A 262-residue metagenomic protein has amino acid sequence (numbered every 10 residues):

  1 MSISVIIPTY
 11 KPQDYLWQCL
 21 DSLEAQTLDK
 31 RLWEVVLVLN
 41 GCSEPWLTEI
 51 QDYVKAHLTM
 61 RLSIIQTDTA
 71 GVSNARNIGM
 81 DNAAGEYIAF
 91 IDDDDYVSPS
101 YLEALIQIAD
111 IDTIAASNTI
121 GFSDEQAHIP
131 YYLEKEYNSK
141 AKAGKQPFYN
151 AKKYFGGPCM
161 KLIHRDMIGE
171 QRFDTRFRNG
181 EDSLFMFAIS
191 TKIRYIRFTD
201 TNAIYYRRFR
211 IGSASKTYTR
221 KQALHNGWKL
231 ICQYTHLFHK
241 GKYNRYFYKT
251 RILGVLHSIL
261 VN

Functional and structural regions predicted by a protein language model:
S2-S4, E34, L184: Cell-envelope/extracellular polymer assembly enzymes that use nucleotide-activated donors
I3-Y15, C19, Q26, V38: A conserved hydrophobic helix/loop-capping motif in glycosyltransferases and polysaccharide synthases
L20-Q66: Acidic donor-binding segment of Leloir-type glycosyltransferases
T27, L184, T191, F198-N262: C-terminal subregions of glycosyltransferases and related glycan-biosynthesis enzymes
T59, S98-M167: Flexible acidic/His/Gly-enriched loops in nucleotide-sugar-dependent glycosyltransferase catalytic domains
Q66-A83: Glycine-rich, basic loop-to-helix element that forms the pyrophosphate-binding segment of sugar-nucleotide handling
I88: Short aromatic/hydrophobic "clamp" motif used to bind/position activated sugar donors
A143-R220: Conserved nucleotide-sugar donor-binding catalytic segment
